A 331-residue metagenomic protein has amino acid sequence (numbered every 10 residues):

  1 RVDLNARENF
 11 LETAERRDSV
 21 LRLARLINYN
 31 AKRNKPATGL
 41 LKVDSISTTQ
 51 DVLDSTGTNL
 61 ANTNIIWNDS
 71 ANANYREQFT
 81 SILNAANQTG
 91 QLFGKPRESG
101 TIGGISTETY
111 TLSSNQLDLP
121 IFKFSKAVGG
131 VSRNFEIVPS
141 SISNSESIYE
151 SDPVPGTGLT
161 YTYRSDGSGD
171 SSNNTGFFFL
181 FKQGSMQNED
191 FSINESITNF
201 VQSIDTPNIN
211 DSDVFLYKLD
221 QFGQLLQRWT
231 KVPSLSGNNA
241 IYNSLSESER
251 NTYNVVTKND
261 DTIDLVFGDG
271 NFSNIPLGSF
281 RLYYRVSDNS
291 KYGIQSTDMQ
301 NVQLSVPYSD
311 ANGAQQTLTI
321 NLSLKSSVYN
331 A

Functional and structural regions predicted by a protein language model:
R1-A331: Signature of Asx- and small-polar-rich beta-strand/turn repeats characteristic of beta-solenoid architectures
